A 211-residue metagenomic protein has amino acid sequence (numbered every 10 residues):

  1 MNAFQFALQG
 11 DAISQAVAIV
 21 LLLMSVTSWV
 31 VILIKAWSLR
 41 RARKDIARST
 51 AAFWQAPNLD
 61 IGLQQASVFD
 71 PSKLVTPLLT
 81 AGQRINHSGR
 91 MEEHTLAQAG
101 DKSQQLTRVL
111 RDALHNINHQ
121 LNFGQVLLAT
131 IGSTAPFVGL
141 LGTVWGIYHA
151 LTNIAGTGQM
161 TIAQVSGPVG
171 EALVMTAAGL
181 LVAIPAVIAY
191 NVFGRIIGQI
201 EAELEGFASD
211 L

Functional and structural regions predicted by a protein language model:
M1-A51: Hydrophobic membrane-targeting segments
L8, A12, A18, F123-V126 (+3 more regions): Internal alpha-helical transmembrane segments of multi-pass membrane proteins, especially GPCRs
V17-T27, A135-V138, G142-W145, L180: Residue-level signal for the membrane-embedded core of alpha-helical transmembrane segments, especially mid-helix
M24-V31, W37, K44, G142-H149 (+3 more regions): Transmembrane alpha-helix boundary/anchor motif
K44-V138, I147-T161, I188-L211: Predominantly long cytosolic amphipathic alpha-helical stalk/bundle segments
G158-A172: Hydrophobic alpha-helical transmembrane segments and adjacent short intramembrane/lumenal linkers of inner/organellar
A172-I188: Hydrophobic alpha-helical transmembrane segments of polytopic membrane proteins
